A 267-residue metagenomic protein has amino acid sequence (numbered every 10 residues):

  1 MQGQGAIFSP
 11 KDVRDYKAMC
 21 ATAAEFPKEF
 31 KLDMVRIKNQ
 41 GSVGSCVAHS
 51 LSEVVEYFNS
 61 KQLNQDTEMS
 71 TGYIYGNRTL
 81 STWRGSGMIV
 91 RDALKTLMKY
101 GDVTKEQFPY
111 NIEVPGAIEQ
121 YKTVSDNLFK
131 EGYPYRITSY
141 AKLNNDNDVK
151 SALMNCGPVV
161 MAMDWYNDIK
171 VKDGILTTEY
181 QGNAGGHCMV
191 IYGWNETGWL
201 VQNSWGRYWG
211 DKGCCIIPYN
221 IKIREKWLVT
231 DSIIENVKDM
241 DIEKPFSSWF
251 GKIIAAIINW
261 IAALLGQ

Functional and structural regions predicted by a protein language model:
M1-L32, R36, D66, Q181 (+2 more regions): Extracellular cell-wall/glycan-interacting regions and their flexible linkers
M1-M69, G85-K105, Y219: Structured alpha-helical subdomains that flank or immediately precede key functional sites
G3-Q4, A48, S52-E56, L80-Q202 (+1 more regions): Predominantly the structural core of cysteine protease catalytic domains
M34-V35, Y73, S125-F129: Alpha-helical context
D66-S81, V114: Acidic helix-start/capping segments at beta-turn-to-alpha-helix junctions
